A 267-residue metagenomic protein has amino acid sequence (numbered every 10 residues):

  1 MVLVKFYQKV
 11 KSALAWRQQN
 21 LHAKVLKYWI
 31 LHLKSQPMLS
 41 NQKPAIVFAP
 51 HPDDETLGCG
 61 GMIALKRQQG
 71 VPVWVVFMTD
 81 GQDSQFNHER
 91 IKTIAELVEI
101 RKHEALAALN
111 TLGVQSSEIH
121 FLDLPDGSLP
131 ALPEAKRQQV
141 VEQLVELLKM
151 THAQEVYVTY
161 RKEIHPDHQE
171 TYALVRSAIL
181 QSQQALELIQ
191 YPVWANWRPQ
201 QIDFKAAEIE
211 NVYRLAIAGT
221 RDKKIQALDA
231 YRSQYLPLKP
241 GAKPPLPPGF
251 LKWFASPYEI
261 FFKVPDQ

Functional and structural regions predicted by a protein language model:
V2-P52, T56-Q184, Q226-A230, P245 (+1 more regions): Active-site beta-strand->loop->alpha-helix modules in alpha/beta enzyme cores, enriched in Gly/His/Asp(Glu)
F77, F121-D123, Q190-P192, R214-A216 (+1 more regions): Structural signal for conserved beta-strand scaffold positions within catalytic alpha/beta enzyme cores
D80, L124-D126, V193-N196, G219-T220 (+1 more regions): Residues that form or immediately flank small-molecule/cofactor binding pockets and catalytic motifs
D126, V212-R214, Y258: Generic secondary-structure boundary/loop-capping signal
Q181-K205: Short, flexible loop segments at boundaries between secondary-structure elements
E187, I209-N211, P257: A generic structural signal for well-ordered coil/turn residues at beta-strand boundaries that shape enzyme active-site
P199-K243: A conserved mid-domain beta-alpha-beta active-site/ligand-binding segment of alpha/beta enzyme cores
P237-Q267: C-terminal and late-domain segments of enzyme folds
